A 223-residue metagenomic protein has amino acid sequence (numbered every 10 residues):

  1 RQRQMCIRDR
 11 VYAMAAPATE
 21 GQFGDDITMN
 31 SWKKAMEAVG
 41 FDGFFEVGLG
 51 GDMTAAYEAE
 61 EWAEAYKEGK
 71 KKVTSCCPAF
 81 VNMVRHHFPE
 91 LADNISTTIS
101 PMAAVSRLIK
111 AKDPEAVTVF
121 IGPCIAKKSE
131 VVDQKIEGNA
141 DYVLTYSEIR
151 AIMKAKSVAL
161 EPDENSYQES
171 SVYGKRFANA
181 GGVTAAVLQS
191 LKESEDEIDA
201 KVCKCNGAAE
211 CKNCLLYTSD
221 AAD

Functional and structural regions predicted by a protein language model:
R1, C124: Short cysteine clusters
Q2-D9, Y217-D223: Conserved small/polar residues in nucleotide/adenosyl-binding loops
D9-F45, L49: Extended interfacial segments that mediate partner engagement and assembly in macromolecular machines
G21-D25, K34, G48-S100, A104-D113 (+2 more regions): Cofactor-cradling patches in redox/metallo enzymes
G40, L91, I136-N139: Short, structured coil segments at secondary-structure junctions
E115-T118: Short beta-strand/loop segments at the ligand-binding rim of alpha/beta enzyme cores
I125-S219: Redox cofactor-anchoring modules in respiratory/redox and cofactor-processing assemblies
